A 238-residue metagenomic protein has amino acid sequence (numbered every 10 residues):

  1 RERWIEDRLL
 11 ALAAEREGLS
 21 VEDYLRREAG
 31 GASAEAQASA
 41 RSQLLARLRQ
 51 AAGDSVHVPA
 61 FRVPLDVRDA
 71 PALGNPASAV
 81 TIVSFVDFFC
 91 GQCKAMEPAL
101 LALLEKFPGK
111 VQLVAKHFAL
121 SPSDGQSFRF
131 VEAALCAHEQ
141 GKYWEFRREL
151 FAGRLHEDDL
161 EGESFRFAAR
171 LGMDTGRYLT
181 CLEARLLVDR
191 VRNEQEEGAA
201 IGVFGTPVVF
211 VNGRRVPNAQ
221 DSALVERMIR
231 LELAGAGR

Functional and structural regions predicted by a protein language model:
R1-S39: N-terminal targeting/tethering segments
A13-L25, E145-E149, R177-C181: Surface-exposed patches in mature extracellular/periplasmic domains of secreted proteins
L19, G30, D87-F88, F118-A119 (+2 more regions): Solvent-exposed coil/turn segments that connect beta secondary-structure elements in extracytoplasmic/periplasmic
G31-A72, G237-R238: A C-terminal, polar beta->alpha supersecondary segment
N75-V80: Proline/glycine-enriched tight loop/beta-turn segments at coil->beta junctions that connect or precede beta-strands
V83-A169, R230-L231, G235: Structural alpha/beta surface segment adjacent to cysteine/selenocysteine redox centers across thiol/disulfide enzymes
L101-A102, F165-R238: C-terminal cap of thioredoxin/glutaredoxin-like
